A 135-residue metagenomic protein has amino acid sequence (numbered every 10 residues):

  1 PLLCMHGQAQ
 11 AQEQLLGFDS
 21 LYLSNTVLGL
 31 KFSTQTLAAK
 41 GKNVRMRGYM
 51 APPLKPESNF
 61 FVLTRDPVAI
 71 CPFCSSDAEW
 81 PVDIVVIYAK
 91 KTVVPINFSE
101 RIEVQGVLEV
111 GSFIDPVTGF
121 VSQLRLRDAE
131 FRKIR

Functional and structural regions predicted by a protein language model:
C4-H6: N-terminal signal peptide c-region/cleavage motif recognized by signal peptidases
Q10-R135: OB-fold and OB-like single-stranded nucleic-acid-recognition modules and their adjacent interaction interfaces
